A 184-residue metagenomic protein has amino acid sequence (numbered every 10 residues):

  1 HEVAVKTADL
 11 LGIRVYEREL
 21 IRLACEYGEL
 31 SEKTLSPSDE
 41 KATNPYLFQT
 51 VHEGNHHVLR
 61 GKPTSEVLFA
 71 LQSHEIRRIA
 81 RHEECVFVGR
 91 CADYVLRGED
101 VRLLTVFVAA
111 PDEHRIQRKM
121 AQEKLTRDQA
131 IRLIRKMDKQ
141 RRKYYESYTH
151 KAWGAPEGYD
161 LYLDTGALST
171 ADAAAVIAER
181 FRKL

Functional and structural regions predicted by a protein language model:
H1-A8: Glycine-rich phosphate-binding P-loop
L11-E26: Short beta-strand-centered segment that lines the nucleotide-binding/catalytic pocket of NTP-utilizing
R22-E84: ATP-dependent small-molecule kinase phosphotransfer cores that center on conserved nucleotide phosphate-binding segments
N44-V51, Y94, T126-A171: Small-molecule kinase domains that catalyze NTP-dependent phosphoryl transfer to phosphate-bearing small molecules
S73, T170-A178: Short, amphipathic alpha-helical "lid/cap" segments that border enzyme active or binding sites
I79-C85, C91, V95-D100: RNA pseudouridine synthases
E99-A121, R127-M137: Conserved phosphate-donor/acceptor-positioning beta-strand/loop module used by diverse small-molecule
